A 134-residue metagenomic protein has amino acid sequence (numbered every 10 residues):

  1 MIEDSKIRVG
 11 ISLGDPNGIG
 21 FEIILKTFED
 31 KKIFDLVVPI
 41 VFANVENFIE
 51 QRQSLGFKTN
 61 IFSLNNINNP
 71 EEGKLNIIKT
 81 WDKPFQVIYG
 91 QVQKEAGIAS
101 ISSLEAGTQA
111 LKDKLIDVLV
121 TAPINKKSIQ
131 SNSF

Functional and structural regions predicted by a protein language model:
M1-F134: Contiguous, glycine/small-aliphatic-enriched amphipathic segments in soluble metabolic enzymes
